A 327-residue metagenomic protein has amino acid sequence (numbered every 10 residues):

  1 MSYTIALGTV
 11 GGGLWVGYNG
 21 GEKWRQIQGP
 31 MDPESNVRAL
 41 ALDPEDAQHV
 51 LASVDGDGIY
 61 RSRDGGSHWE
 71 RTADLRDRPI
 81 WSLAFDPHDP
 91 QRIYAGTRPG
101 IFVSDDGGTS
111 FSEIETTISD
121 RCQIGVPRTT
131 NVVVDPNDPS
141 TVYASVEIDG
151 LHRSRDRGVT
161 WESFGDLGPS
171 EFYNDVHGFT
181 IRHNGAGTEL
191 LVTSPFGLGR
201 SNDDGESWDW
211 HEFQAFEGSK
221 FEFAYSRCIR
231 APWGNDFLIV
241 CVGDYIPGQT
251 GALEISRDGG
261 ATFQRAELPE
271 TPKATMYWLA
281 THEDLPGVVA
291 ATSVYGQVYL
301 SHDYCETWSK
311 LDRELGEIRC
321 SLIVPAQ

Functional and structural regions predicted by a protein language model:
M1-Q327: Extracellular glycan-interacting surfaces
